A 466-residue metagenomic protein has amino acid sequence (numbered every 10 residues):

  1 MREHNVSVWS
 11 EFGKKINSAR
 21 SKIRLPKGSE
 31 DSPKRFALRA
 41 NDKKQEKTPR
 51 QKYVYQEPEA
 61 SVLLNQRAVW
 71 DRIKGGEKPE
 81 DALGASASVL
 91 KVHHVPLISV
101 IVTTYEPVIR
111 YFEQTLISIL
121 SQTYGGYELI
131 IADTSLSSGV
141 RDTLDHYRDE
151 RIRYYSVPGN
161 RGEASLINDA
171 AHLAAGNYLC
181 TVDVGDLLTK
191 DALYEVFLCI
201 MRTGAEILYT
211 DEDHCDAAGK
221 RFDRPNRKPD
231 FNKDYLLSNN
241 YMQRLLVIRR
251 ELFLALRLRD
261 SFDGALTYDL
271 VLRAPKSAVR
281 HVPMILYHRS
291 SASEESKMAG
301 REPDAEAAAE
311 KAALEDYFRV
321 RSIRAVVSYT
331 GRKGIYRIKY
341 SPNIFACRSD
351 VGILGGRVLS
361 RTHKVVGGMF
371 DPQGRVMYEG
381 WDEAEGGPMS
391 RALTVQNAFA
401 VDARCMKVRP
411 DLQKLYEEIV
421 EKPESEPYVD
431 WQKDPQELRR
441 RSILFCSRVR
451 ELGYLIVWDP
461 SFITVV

Functional and structural regions predicted by a protein language model:
Q45-S118, Y329-I344: N-proximal low-complexity "stem/linker" segments adjacent to membrane-targeting elements
L116-G126: Short, acidic, metal-binding catalytic loop of nucleotide-sugar glycosyltransferases
D133-R141, G159, S349: A conserved acidic beta->alpha catalytic loop
V157-A174: Glycine-rich, basic loop-to-helix element that forms the pyrophosphate-binding segment of sugar-nucleotide handling
A164, F222-V247, G374-L412: A recurrent flexible, glycine/aromatic-enriched loop bordering the glycosyltransferase active site that acts as
L179: Short aromatic/hydrophobic "clamp" motif used to bind/position activated sugar donors
L187, D191-F222, F345-R375: Conserved donor NDP-sugar-binding/catalytic core segment of glycosyltransferases
L252, S261-I285, L314, N397-K407 (+2 more regions): A short, conserved alpha-helix in the catalytic core of glycosyltransferases
